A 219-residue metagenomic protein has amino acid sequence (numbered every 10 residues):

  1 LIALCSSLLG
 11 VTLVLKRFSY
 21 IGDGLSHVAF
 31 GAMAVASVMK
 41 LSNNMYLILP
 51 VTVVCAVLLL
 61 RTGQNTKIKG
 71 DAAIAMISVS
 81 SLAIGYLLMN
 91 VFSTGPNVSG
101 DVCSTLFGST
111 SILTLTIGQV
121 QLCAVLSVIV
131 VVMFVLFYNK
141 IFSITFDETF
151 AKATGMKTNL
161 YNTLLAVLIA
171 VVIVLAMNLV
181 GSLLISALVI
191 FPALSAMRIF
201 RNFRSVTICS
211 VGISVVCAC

Functional and structural regions predicted by a protein language model:
L1-L4: Membrane-interfacial amphipathic/re-entrant helices at transmembrane-helix boundaries
S6-K16, A34-N43, K140-K152, A166-A176 (+1 more regions): Short juxtamembrane and helix-loop transition motifs at transmembrane-helix boundaries in membrane proteins
V11-P96, A196-S210: Short loop segments and helix-boundary regions at transmembrane helix junctions of multi-pass inner-membrane proteins
I21-A29, L49-V53, T158-L168, S182-L188 (+1 more regions): Short hydrophobic alpha-helical membrane-embedded segments
I74, S78, L82-V135: Transmembrane helix-bundle core of multi-pass membrane transporters and related energy-transducing complexes
M89-N97, A170-A176, C219: Hydrophobic alpha-helical transmembrane segments in multi-pass integral membrane proteins
L115-P192: Helix-loop-helix "hairpin" substructures at the membrane interface of multi-pass membrane proteins
N178-C219: Transmembrane alpha-helical segments in multi-pass inner-membrane proteins
